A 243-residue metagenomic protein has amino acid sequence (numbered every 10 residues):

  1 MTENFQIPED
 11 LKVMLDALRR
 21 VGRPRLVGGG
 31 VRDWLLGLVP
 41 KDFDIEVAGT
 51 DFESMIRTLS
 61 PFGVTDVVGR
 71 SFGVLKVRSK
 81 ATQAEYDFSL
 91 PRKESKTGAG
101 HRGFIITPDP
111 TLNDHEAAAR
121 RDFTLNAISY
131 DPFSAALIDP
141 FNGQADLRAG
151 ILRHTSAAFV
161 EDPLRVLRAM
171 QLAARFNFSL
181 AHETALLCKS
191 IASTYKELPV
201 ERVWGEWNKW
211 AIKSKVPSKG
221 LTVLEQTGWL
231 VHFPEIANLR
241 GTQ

Functional and structural regions predicted by a protein language model:
M1-Q243: Catalytic cores of the polymerase beta-like nucleotidyltransferase superfamily and closely associated nucleotide
